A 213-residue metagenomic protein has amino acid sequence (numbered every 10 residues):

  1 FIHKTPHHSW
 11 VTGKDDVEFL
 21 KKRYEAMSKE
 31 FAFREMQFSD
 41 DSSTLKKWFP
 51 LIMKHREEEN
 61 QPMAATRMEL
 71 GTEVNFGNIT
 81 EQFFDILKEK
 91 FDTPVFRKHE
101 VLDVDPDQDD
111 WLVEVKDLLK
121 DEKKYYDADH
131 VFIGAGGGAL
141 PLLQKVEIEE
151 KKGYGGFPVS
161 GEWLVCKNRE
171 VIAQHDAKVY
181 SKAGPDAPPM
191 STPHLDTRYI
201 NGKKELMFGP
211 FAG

Functional and structural regions predicted by a protein language model:
F1-L51, E205: Dinucleotide-binding Rossmann-like beta1-alpha1 core, especially the glycine-rich loop that anchors the ADP
I2, E58-Q61: Short, flexible turn/loop "capping" segments at secondary-structure junctions
S9-V11, R67, E114, V165: Short, well-ordered beta-strand micro-motif
R23-E25, D110-W111, D117, K145-E149 (+1 more regions): Short, glycine/charged-enriched secondary-structure capping and boundary segments
W48-R56, L102-D105, H194-R198: Short amphipathic beta-strand and strand-loop transition segments with alternating hydrophobic
P62-L70, E205-P210: Short, hydrophobic/proline-enriched secondary-structure or compact coil segments at domain edges
A65-H130, A135-G138: Helical element adjacent to the flavin cofactor pocket in flavoenzyme catalytic cores
Y125-G213: Active-site substrate-recognition segment that forms the wall of the catalytic cavity or substrate channel
